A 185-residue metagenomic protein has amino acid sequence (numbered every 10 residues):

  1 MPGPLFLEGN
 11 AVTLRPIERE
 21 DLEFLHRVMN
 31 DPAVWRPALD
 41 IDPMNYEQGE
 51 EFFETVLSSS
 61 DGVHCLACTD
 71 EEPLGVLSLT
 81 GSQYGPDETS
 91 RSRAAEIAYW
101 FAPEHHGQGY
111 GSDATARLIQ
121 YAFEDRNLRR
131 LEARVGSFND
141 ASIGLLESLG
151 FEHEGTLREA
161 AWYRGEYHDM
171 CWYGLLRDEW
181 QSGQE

Functional and structural regions predicted by a protein language model:
M1-E23, M29-D31, C68-E185: Acyl-donor (CoA/ACP) binding surface of acyl/acetyltransferases
P2-F6, P43, D61: Proline-rich low-complexity regions
H26-R27, E54: Generic alpha-helical structural context detector
D31-P32, S59: Polar helix-capping/helix-linker motif
A33-T55: Conserved GNAT-fold acetyl-CoA-binding loop/helix
R36, S60-G62, L128-R130: Short secondary-structure junction motifs
P37-D42, V63-T69: A short, aromatic/hydrophobic, helix- or strand-capping loop or linear motif that either lines the entrance/gate
F53-L66, P73-G75: A short helix-loop-beta-strand connector motif used in the catalytic cores of GNAT acetyltransferases and, in some
